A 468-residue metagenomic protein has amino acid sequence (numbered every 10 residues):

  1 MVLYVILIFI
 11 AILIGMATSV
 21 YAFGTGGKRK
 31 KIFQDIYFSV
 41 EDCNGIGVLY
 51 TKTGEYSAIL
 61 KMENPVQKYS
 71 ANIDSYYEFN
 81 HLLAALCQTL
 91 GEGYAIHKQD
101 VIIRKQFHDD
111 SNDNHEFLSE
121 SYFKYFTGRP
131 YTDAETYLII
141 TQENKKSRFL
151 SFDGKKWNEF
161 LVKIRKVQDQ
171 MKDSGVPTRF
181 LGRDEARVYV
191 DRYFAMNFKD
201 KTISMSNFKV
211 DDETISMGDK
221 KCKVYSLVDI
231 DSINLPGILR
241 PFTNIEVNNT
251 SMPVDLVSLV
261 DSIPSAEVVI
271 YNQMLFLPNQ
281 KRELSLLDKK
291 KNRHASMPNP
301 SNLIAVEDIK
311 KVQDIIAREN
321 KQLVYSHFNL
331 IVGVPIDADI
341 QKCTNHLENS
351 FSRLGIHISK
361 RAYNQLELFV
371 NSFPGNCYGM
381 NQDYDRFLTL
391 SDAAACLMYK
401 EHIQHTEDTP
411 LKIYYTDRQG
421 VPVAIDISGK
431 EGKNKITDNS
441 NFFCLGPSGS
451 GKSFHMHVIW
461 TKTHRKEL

Functional and structural regions predicted by a protein language model:
L3-K400: Extended, folded cores of ATP/NTP-driven motor/assembly subunits in large transport and secretion machines
L49, P65, I73, N80-Q88 (+2 more regions): Glycine-rich phosphate-binding loop of nucleotide-binding enzymes
F387-Y399, I403-P422: Pre-P-loop entry segment of helicase/translocase ATPase cores
